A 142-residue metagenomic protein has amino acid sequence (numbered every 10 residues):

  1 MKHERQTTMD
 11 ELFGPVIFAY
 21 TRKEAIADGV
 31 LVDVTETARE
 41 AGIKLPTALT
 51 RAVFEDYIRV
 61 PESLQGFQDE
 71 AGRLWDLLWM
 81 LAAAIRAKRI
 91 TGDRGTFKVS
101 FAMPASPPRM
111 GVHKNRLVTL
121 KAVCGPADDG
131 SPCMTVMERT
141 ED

Functional and structural regions predicted by a protein language model:
M1-T91: N-terminal "domain-start" segment
Y57-E141: Functional cores of ribonucleases/endoribonucleases
